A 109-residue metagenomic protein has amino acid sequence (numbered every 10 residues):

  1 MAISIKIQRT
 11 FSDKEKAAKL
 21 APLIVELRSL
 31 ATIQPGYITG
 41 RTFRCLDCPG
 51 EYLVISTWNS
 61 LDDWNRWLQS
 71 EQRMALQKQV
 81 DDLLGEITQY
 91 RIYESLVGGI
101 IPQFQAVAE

Functional and structural regions predicted by a protein language model:
A2-I3, K19, P35-Y37: Short, flexible segments with low predicted structural confidence
A2-T10, R41-S70: Short, well-ordered beta-strand segments in beta-rich or mixed alpha/beta enzyme and ligand-binding folds
T10-P22: Short, surface-exposed ligand-recognition loops at beta-strand->loop->(often short) alpha-helix junctions that present
F11-D13, S60, E94-V97: Non-catalytic surface loops within mature trypsin-like serine protease
S12-E15, Q34, D47, Q79: A periodicity- and composition-biased signal for non-globular, repetitive helical segments
E26-I38, T57-I92: An amphipathic, aromatic/His-enriched active-site/gating alpha helix that lines ligand/cofactor pockets
T39-C48, K78-E109: Glycine-rich beta-strand-turn "strand-cap" elements at beta-sheet edges
